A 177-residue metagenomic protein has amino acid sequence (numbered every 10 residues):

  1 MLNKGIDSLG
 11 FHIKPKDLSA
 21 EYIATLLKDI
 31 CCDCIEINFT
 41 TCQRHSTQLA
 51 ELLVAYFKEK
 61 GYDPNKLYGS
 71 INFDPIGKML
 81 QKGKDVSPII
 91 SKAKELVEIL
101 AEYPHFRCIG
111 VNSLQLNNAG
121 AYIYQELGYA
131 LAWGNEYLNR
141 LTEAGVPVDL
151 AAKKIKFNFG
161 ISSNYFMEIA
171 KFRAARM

Functional and structural regions predicted by a protein language model:
M1-G160: Catalytic alpha/beta active-site cores
A121-L127, S162-M177: Short glycine/threonine-rich loop-to-helix capping motif typified by GTGT followed within a few residues by an Asp-Pro
